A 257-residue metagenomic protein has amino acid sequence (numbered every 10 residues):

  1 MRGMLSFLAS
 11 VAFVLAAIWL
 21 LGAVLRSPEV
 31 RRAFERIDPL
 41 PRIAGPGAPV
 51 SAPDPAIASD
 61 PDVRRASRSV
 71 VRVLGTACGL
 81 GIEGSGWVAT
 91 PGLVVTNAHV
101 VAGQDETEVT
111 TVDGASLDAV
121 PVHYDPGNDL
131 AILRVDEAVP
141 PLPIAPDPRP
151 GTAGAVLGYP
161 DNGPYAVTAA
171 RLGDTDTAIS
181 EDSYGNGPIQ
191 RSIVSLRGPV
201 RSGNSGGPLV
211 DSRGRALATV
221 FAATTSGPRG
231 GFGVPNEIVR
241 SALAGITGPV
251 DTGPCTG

Functional and structural regions predicted by a protein language model:
M1-R64, T247-G257: N-terminal targeting leaders that route proteins to membranes or the secretory/organellar pathways
G3-M4, L8-V14, C78, A89 (+8 more regions): Bulky hydrophobic/aromatic packing residues
A48, A52-P55, S59, D161 (+4 more regions): Alpha-helix initiation/capping motif
P49-V50, S59-D60, R72-G75, V94-T96 (+4 more regions): Intrinsically disordered, low-complexity segments enriched in polar/charged residues with Gly/Pro, especially when
A56-D60, S69-P91, A115-D118, V167-A169 (+3 more regions): A conserved glycine-rich beta-strand in the N-terminal activation segment of trypsin-fold
R64-A66, V112, P126, I189: A generic structural signal for short, non-catalytic loop/turn and secondary-structure boundary residues
A66-R72, A131-P141, A166-T256: Active-site region of chymotrypsin-like
A77-E83, T90-A166, P249-P254: Conserved active-site neighborhood of the chymotrypsin/trypsin-like protease fold
